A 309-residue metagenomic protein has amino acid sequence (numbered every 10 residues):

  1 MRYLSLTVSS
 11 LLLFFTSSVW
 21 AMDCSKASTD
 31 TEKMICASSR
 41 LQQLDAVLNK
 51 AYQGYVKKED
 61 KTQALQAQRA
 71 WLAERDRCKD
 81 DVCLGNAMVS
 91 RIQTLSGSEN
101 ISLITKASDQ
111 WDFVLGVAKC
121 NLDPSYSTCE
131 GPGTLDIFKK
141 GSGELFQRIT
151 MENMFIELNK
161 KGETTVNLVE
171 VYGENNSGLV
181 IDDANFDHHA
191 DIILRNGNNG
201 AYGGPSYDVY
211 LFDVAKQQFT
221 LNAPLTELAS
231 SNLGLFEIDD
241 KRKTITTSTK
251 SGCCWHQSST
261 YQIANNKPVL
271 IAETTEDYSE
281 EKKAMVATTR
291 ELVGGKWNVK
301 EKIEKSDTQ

Functional and structural regions predicted by a protein language model:
T7-S9, V19: Cleavable N-terminal signal peptides
F14-S18: N-terminal signal peptide c-region/cleavage motif recognized by signal peptidases
V19-K106, N176: N-terminal alpha-helical modules
K57, T62, E99-L145, D240-Q309: Acidic, small-residue rich beta-repeat scaffolds with periodic aromatic anchors
F138-G141, G203-N222, T260-N265: Beta-propeller blade repeat segments, especially FG-GAP/WD-type strand-to-loop junctions in 6- to 7-bladed propeller
Q147-M151, T220-T226, L270-T275: Beta-propeller fold detector
G173-A184, S231-T244: Beta-propeller blade termini
D183-G197, K241-T247: Acidic/hydrophobic-patterned starts of short beta strands in beta-sheet-rich repeat architectures
